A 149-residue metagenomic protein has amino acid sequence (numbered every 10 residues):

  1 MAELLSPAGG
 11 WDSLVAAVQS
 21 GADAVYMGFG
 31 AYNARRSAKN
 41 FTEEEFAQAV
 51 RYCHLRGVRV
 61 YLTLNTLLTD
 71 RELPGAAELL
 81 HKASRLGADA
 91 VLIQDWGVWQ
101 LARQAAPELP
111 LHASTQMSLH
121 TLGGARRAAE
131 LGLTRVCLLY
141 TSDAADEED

Functional and structural regions predicted by a protein language model:
E3-A24: N-terminal basic/disordered segments at the start of proteins
L4-P7, V25-M27, V60-L64, V91-I93 (+2 more regions): Hydrophobic faces of well-ordered beta-strands that scaffold small-molecule active sites in alpha/beta enzyme cores
G9-D12, A31, L64-L68, W96-V98 (+2 more regions): Active-site-proximal loop/turn and secondary-structure-junction residues that shape catalytic pockets, frequently
S13, L122-R127: Catalytic cores of alpha/beta
A17, D95, A128: Conserved, mostly hydrophobic/aromatic
Y26-E44, L64-D70: Glycine-rich, proline-tolerant flexible connector loops at the mouths of alpha/beta enzymes
E43-Y61, A102-E108: Alpha-helix-loop-beta-strand connector modules within alpha/beta enzyme cores
Y140-D149: Single conserved hydrophobic/aromatic residue that forms the stacking wall/gate of nucleotide- or nucleobase-binding
